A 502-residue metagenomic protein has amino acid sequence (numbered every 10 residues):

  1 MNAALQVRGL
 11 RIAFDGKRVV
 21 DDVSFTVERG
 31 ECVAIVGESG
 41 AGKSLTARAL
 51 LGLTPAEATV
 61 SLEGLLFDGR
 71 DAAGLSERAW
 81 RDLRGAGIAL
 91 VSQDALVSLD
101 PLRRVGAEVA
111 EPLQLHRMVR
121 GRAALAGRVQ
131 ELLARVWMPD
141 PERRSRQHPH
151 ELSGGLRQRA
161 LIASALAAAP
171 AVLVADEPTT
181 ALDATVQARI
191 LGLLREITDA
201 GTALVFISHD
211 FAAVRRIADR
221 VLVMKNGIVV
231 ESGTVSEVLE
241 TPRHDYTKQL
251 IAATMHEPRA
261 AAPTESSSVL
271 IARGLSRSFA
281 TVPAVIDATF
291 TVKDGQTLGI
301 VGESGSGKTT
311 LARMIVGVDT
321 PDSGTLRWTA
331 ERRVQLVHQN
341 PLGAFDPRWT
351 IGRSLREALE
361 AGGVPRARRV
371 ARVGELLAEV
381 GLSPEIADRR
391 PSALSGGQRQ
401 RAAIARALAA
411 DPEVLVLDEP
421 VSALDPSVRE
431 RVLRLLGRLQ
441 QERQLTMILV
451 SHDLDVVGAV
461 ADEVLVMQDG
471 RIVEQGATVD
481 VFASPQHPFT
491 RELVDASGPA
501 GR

Functional and structural regions predicted by a protein language model:
A124-R143, R368-E385, D495: Conserved ABC ATPase "signature" region
H148-L152, L156, R390-L394, Q398: Conserved ABC ATPase signature
A160, A165-L166, L408: ABC ATPase C-loop
A169, D411: Conserved catalytic motifs of ABC-family nucleotide-binding domains
V214-R216, V457-A459: A short, surface-exposed alpha-helical micro-motif characterized by mixed small hydrophobic and charged/polar residues
V229-G233, T241, Q475-G476: ABC ATPase "signature
